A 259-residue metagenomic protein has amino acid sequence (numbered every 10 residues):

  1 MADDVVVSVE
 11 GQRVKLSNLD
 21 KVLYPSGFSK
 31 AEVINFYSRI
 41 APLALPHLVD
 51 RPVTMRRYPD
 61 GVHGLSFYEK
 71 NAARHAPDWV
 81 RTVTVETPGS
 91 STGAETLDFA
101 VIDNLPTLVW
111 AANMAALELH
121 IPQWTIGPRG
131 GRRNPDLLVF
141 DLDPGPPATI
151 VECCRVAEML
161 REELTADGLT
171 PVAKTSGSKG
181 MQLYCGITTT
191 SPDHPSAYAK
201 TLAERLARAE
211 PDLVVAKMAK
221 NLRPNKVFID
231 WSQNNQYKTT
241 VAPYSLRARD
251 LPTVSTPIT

Functional and structural regions predicted by a protein language model:
M1-F28, E32-N35, P42-L45, V49-D50 (+6 more regions): C-terminal accessory nucleic-acid interaction domains of nucleic acid-metabolism proteins
T54, P59-R132, L138, P144: Basic, low-complexity intrinsically disordered segments
M55-Y58, P171-G177, K217-N221: Short beta-strand
V151: Portal/gating segments that form or line small-molecule/metal binding sites
R161-T175: Active-site palm subdomain of RNA-directed nucleic acid polymerases
T175-C185: Short, conserved phosphate-binding/catalytic loop or strand-edge motifs used in phosphoryl-/nucleotidyl-transfer
Y184-P195: Catalytic palm subdomain of template-directed nucleic-acid polymerases, centered on the conserved carboxylate motif
